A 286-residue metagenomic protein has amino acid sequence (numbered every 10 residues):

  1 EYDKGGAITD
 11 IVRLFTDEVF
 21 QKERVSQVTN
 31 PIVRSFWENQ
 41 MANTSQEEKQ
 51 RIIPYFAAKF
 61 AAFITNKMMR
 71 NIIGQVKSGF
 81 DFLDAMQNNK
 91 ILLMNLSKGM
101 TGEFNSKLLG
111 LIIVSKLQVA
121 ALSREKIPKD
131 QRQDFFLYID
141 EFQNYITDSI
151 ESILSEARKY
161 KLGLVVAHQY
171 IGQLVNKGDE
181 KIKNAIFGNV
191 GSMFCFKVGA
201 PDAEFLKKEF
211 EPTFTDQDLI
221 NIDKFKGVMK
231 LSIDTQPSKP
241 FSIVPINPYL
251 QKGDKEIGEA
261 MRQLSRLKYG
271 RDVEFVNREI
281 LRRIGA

Functional and structural regions predicted by a protein language model:
E1-L162, L219-D223, M229-P237, I280-G285: P-loop NTPase motor domains
S97, A167-I171, K197-G199: A short beta-strand-to-loop transition that corresponds to the Sensor-1 phosphate-sensing loop of AAA+ P-loop ATPases
S152-S155, L174-A286: P-loop NTPase motor core of the ASCE superfamily
A157-K177: Sensor-1/coupling segment of RecA-like P-loop NTPase cores
